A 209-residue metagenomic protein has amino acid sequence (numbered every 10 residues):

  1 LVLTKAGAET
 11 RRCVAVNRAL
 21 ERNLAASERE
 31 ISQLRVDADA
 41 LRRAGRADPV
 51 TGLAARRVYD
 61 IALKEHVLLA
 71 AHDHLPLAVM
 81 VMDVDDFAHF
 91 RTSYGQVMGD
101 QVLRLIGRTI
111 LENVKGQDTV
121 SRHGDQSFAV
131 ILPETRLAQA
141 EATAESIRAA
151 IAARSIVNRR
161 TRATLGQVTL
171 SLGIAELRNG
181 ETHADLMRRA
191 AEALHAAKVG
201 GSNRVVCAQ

Functional and structural regions predicted by a protein language model:
T4-V50, R56-L68, D118-T119, I131: Signal-transducing coiled-coil linker helices
R42-I61, M82-Q96, R104: Conserved nucleotide-binding and Mg2+-coordinating catalytic segments in signaling enzymes
G45, E65-A78, M82, S93 (+4 more regions): Nucleotide second-messenger and two-component phosphorelay signaling modules
T51, M80-D83, D125, A190: Conserved metal-coordinating catalytic motifs of nucleotidyl cyclase and c-di-GMP turnover enzymes
M98-T119, G124-S127, A153: Active-site-proximal alpha-helical element of nucleotidyl cyclase-like catalytic domains and analogous helices
R122, A152-L170: Catalytic core regions of nucleotide second-messenger enzymes
I131-A140, R162-A163, L170-L186: Catalytic strand-loop-helix junctions within cyclic-nucleotide turnover domains
E141, A175-Q209: Catalytic-core segments of nucleotide cyclases and related cyclic-nucleotide turnover enzymes
